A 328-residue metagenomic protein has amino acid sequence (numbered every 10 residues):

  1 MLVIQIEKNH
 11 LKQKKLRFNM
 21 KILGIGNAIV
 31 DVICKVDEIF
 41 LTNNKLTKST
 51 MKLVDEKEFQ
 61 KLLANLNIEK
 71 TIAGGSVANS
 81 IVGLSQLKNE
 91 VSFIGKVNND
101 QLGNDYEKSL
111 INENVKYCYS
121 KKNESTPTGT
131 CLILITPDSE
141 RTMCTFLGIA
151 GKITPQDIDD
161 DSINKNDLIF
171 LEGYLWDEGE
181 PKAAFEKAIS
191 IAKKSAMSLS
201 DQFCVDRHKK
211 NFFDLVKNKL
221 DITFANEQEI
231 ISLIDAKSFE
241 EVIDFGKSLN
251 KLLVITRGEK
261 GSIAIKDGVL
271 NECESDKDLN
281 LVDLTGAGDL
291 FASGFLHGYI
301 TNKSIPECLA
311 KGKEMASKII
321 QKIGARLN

Functional and structural regions predicted by a protein language model:
M1-N19: N-terminal amphipathic/basic-hydrophobic helices that include classical n-h-c signal peptides and signal-anchor
R17-I94: Glycine-rich phosphate/adenosyl-contacting loop at the front of the ribokinase-like
F18-L46, E69, E107-K122, I133-N271 (+1 more regions): Ribokinase/PfkB-type carbohydrate-kinase core domain
K57, L66-N67, E90-Y119: A glycine-rich beta-to-alpha transition motif near the start of alpha/beta enzyme domains, typified by
K57-I68, E113-K116, V269-L279: Glycine/charged-rich beta-loop-alpha catalytic/anionic-binding loops adjacent to active sites
I68-S76, K121-S125, T285: Active-site nucleophile and cofactor-binding loops and adjacent substrate-binding regions of central metabolic enzymes
I81-E90, L134-T136, G298-T301: Alpha-helix C-terminal capping segments
S248, L252, D276-N328: Conserved post-catalytic alpha-helical subdomain immediately downstream of the catalytic base and nucleotide-binding
